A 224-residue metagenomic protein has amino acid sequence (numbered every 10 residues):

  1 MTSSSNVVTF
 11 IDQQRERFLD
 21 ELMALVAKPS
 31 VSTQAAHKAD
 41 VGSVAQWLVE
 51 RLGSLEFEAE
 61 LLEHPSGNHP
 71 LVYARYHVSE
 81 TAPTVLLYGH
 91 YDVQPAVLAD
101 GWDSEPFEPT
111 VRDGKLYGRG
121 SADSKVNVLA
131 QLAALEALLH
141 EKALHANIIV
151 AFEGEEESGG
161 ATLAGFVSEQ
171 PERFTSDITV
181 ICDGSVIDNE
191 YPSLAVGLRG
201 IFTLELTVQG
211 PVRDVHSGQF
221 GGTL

Functional and structural regions predicted by a protein language model:
T2-R119, L138-L144: Acidic/His- and Gly-rich active-site-bordering loop/insert found across diverse amide/peptide-bond hydrolases
Q34, N68, V93-P95, E157-G160 (+2 more regions): Flexible loop/turn segments at secondary-structure boundaries
Y73, Y88, I149, T203-T207: Beta-strand secondary-structure signal
G89-Y91, D113, G154-E155, C182-S185 (+1 more regions): Fold-independent oxyanion-binding glycine-rich loops and adjacent beta-strand/coil segments at enzyme active sites
L116, A122-G197: Acidic/histidine-rich catalytic neighborhood of metal-dependent amide-processing enzymes
L116-G118, V212-G218: Short small-residue beta-strand/loop micro-motif enriched in glycine and branched aliphatics
I187, V196, S217-L224: Acidic-enriched catalytic cores of C-N bond-cleaving enzymes acting on peptides and small amides
S193-Q209: Flexible glycine/proline-rich, aromatic-decorated loop/lid segments
